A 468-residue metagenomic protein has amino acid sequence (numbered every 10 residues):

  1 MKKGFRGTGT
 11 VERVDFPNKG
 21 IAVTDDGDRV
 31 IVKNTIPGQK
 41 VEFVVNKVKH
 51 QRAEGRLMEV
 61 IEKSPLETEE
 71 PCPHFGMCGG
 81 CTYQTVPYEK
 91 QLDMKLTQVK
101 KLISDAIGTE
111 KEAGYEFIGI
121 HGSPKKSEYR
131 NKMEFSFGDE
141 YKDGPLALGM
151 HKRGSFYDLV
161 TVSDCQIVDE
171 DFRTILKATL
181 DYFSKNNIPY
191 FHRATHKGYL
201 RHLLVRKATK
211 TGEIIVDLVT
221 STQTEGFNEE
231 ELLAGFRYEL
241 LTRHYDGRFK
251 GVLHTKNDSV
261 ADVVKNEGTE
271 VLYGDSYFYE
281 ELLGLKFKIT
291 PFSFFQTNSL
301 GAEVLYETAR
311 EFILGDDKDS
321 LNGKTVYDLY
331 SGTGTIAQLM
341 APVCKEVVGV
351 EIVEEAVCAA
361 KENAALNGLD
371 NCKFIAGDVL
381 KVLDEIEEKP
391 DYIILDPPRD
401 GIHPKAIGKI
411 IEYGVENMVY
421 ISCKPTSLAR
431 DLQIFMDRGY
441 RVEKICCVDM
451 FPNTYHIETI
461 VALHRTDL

Functional and structural regions predicted by a protein language model:
M1-H74, K111, R153, K373 (+1 more regions): Terminal RNA-binding accessory module
M1-P17, T222-L468: Rossmann-like S-adenosyl-L-methionine
G20-D25, G149-K152, D217-V219, A360: Short, acidic/hydrophobic/Gly-rich beta-strand patch recurrent on exposed beta strands that often constitutes part
G38, V168, N298: Short, conserved phosphate/pyrophosphate- and ester-handling motifs at nucleotide-, phospho-/glycolipid
E59-E70, G79-Y190, K210: Extended interfacial segments that mediate partner engagement and assembly in macromolecular machines
I118-K125, R193, L200-H202, C447-M450: Short, solvent-exposed loop/turn elements at beta->coil junctions and helix N-caps that rim active or binding pockets
Y157-R201, T222-H254: Internal alpha/beta scaffold segment
R206-A208: Structural signature of eukaryotic scaffold interfaces centered on beta-propeller domains
